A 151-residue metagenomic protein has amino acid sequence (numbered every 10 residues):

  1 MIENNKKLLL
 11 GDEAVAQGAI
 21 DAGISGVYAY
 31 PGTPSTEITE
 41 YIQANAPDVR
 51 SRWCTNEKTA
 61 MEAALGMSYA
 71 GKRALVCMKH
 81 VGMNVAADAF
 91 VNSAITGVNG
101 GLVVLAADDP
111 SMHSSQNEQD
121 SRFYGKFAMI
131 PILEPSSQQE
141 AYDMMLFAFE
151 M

Functional and structural regions predicted by a protein language model:
M1-M145: Thiamine diphosphate
